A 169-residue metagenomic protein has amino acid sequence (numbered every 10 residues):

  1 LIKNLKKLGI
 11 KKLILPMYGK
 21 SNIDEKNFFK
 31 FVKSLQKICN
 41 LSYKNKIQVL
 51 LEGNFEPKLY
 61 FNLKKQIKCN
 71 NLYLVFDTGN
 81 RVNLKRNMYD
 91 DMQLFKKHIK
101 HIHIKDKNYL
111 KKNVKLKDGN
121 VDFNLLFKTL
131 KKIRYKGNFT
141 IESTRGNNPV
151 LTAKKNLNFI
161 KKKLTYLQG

Functional and structural regions predicted by a protein language model:
L1-Y73, N83: Active-site acidic/histidine proton-transfer and metal-coordination neighborhood in alpha/beta enzyme cores
G9-I10, P57-F76, R81-G169: Histidine-acidic metal/acid-base catalytic patches
